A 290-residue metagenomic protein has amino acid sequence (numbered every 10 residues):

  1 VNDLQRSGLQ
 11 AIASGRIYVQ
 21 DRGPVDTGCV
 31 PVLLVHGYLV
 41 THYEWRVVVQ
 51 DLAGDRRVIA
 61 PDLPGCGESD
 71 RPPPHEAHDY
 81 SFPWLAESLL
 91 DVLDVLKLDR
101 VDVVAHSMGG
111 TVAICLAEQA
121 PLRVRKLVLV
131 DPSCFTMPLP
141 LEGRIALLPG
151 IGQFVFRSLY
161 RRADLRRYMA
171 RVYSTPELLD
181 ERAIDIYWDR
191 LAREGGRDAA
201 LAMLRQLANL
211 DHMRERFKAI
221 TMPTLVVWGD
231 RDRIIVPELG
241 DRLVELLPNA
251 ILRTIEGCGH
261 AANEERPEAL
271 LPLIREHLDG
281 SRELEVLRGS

Functional and structural regions predicted by a protein language model:
R6, Q20-R22, D26, A60-V104 (+2 more regions): Active-site loop/oxyanion-hole signature of alpha/beta-hydrolase fold enzymes
I12-R22: A short loop-to-beta-strand scaffold at the N-terminal edge of the catalytic core in hydrolase folds
I17, P138-P140, S158-A219: Conserved alpha/beta-hydrolase catalytic His-Asp/Glu region
R22-R71: Conserved HGGG/HGGXW glycine-rich cap/lid loop of the alpha/beta-hydrolase fold
E118, R125-R157: Flexible "cap/lid" loop of the alpha/beta hydrolase fold
I220, V226-W228: Short beta-strand/loop motif that positions the catalytic acidic residue of the alpha/beta-hydrolase fold
R231-I235: Acidic catalytic loop of the alpha/beta-hydrolase fold
A250-S290: Catalytic active-site module of serine/aspartate enzymes centered on a nucleophile-bearing elbow/loop
